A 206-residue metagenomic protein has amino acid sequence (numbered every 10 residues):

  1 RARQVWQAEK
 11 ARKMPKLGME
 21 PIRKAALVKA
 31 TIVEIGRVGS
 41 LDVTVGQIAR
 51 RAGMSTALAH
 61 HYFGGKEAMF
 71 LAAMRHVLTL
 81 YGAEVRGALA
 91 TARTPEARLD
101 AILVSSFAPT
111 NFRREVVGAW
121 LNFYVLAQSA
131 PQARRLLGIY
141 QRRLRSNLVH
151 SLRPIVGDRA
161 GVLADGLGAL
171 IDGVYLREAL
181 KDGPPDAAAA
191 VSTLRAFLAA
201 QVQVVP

Functional and structural regions predicted by a protein language model:
R1-I22, V205-P206: N-terminal intrinsically disordered/low-complexity leader segments
A26, A30-A68, A72: Helix-turn-helix
R37, H61-Y62, V77, T91 (+3 more regions): Histidine kinase transmitter module recognition
A72, R86-V116, A164-L167, V191: Hydrophobic alpha-helical connector segments
R75-Y81: Short, basic, alpha-helical segments at the C-terminal edge of helix-turn-helix-like DNA-binding modules
R98, N111-R135: Amphipathic alpha-helical segments used for helix-helix packing
A133-G138, R142, R153-P206: Hydrophobic/aromatic-rich alpha-helical bundle segments in the mid-to-C-terminal region
